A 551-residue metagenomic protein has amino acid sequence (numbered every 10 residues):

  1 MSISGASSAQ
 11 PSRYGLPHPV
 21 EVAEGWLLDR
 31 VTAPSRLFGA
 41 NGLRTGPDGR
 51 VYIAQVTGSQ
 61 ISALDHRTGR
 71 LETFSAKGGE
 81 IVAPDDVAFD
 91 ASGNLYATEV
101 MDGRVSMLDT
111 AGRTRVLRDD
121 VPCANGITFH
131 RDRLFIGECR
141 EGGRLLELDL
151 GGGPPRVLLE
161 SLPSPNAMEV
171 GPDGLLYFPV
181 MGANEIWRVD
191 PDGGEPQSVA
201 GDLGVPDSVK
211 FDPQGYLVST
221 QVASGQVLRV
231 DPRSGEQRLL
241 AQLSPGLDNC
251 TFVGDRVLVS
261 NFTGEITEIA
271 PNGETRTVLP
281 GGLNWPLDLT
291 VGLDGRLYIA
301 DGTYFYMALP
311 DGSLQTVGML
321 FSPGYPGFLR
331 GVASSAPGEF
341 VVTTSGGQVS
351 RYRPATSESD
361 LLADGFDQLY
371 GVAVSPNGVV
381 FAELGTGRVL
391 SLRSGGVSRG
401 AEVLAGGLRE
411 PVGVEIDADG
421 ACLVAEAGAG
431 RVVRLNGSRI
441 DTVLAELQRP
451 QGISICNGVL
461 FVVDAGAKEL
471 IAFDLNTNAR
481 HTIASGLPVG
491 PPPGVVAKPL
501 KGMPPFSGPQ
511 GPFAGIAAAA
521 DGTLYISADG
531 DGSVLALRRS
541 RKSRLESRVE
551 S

Functional and structural regions predicted by a protein language model:
Y14-R36, A497-K501: A short helix->beta-strand "capping" segment at the edge of beta-propeller domains
L28-P34, R70-K77, G112-R118, G153-E160 (+9 more regions): A short beta-strand motif characteristic of beta-propeller blades
R30-Q60, A528-S533: Beta-strand-rich domains and repeat architectures in extracellular enzymes and scaffolds, especially beta-propellers
P34-D48, G78-S92, R104, D120-R133 (+13 more regions): Beta-rich, blade/repeat-based domains predominating in secreted/periplasmic proteins but also intracellular
V56, V100, C139-R140, M181 (+9 more regions): Short loop/turn segments immediately following the C-termini of beta-strands
S59-I61, G103-V105, G142-L145, N184-I186 (+8 more regions): Structural signal for beta-propeller blades
D65-G69, L108-R113, L148-G153, V189-G194 (+8 more regions): Short loop/turn segments that connect beta-strands within beta-propeller blades
S507-E550: Blade-level signature of beta-propeller repeat domains, shared across WD40, Kelch, NHL, RCC1 and BNR/Asp-box propellers
